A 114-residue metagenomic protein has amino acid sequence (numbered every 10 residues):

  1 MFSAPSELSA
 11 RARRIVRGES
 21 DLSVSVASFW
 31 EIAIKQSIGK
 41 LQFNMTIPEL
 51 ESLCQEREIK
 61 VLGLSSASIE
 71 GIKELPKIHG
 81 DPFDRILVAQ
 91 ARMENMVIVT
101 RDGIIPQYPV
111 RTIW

Functional and structural regions predicted by a protein language model:
M1-S25, K40-S52, E94, G103 (+1 more regions): Short, well-structured N-terminal submotif of metal-dependent ribonuclease cores
A10, Q42-P48, E56-R101: Active-site neighborhoods of divalent-metal-dependent phosphate/nucleic-acid chemistry enzymes
V24-A27, L64: Short glycine/serine/threonine-enriched helix-capping/active-site loop that flanks the nucleotide-sugar donor pocket
F29, I69, I105-P106: A generic structural signal for short hydrophobic patches within well-formed alpha-helices
I32: Phosphate/NTP-binding elements of NTP-utilizing enzymes
P109-W114: Active-site regions of enzymes building and remodeling cell-envelope glycoconjugates
